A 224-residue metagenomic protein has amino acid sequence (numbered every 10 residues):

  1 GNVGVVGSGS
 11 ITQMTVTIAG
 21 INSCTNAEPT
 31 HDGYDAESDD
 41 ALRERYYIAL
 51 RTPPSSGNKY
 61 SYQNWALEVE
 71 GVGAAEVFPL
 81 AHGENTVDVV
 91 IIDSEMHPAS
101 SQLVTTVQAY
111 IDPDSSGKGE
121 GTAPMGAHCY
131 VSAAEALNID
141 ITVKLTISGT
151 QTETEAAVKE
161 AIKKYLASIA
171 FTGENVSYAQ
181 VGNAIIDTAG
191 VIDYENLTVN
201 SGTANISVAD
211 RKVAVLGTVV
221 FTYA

Functional and structural regions predicted by a protein language model:
G1-R51: Catalytic P-loop NTP-binding/switch module of NTPases
V3-V5, V16, P29, P53 (+4 more regions): Compositionally biased, low-complexity repeat tracts
V6-M14, A19, G126-H128, G173 (+1 more regions): Glycine-centered loop/turn motifs
G9, G33-A41, G83, T106 (+3 more regions): Glycine-centered flexibility motif
M14, C24, A75, Y194-L197 (+1 more regions): Generic beta-strand hydrophobic packing signal
Y46, V72-A75, I185: Long, contiguous hydrophobic alpha-helical segments, chiefly transmembrane helices and signal peptides
R51-E174, A224: Carbohydrate-recognition loop of C-type lectin domains
S132, E153-A224: An aromatic-glycine-centered, glycine-rich loop/turn in mixed alpha/beta architecture
